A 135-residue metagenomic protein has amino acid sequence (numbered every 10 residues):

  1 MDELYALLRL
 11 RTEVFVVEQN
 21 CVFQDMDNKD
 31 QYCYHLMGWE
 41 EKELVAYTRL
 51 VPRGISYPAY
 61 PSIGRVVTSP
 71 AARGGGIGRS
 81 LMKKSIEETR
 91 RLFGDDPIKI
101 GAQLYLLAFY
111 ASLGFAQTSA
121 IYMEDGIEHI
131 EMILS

Functional and structural regions predicted by a protein language model:
M1-L44: Short amphipathic alpha-helix that is part of the acyltransferase structural core
Y32-L36, A59-P61, E128-M132: Short beta-strand micro-motifs in enzyme catalytic cores
M37, E43-R53, S62, V67: Conserved beta-strand in the GNAT
R53-I63, R73, L92-D96, G126-E128: A conserved beta-turn-beta hairpin within the catalytic core of GNAT-like acetyltransferases that forms part
T68, G74-E87: Conserved acetyl-CoA-binding loop-helix of GNAT-fold acetyltransferases
G74, R79, F109, S119-Y122: C-terminal structural segments of small proteins and small subunits
M82, T89-Q103: Conserved GNAT acetyl-CoA-binding A-motif
K99-G101, A111, A116-E131: Conserved catalytic-core motifs of GNAT/GCN5-like acyltransferases
